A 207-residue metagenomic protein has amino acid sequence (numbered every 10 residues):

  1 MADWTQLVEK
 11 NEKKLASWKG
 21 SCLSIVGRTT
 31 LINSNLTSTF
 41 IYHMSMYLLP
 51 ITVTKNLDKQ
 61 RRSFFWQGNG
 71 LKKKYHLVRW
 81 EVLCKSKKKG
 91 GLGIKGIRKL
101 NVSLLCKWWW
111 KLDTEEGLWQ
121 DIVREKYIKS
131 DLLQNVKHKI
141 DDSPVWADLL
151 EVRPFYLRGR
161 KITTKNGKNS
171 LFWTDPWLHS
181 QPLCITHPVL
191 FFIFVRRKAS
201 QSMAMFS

Functional and structural regions predicted by a protein language model:
M1-S207: A helix-boundary/hinge signal
